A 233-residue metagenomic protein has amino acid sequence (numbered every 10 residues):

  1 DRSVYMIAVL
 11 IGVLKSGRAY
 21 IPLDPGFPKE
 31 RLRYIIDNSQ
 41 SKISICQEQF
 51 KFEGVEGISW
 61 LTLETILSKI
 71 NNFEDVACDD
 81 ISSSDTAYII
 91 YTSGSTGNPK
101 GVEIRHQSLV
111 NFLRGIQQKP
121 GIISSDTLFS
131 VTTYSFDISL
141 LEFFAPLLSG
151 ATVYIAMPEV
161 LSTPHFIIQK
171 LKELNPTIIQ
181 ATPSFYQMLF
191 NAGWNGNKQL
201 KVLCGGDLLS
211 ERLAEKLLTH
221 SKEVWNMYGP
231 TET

Functional and structural regions predicted by a protein language model:
D1-M6, F50-K51, T132-F136, V160 (+1 more regions): AMP-binding (ANL) adenylation modules
D1-V110, Q118-G121, P146, G150 (+2 more regions): Carrier-protein-dependent adenylate-forming modules in NRPS/ANL systems
F27, Q49-K51, I66, V160 (+2 more regions): Alpha-helix capping/helix-boundary segments
E30-R31, F166, R212-L213: Short acidic active-site motifs
S83, S124-S125, Q199: Phosphate-coordination loops involved in phosphoryl transfer and adenosine-cofactor binding
K100-F129, F136-T177: Conserved AMP-binding/adenylation subdomain of ANL enzymes
L148-A151, P176-Q180, Y186-T233: Gly/Ser/Thr-rich phosphate-binding loop
